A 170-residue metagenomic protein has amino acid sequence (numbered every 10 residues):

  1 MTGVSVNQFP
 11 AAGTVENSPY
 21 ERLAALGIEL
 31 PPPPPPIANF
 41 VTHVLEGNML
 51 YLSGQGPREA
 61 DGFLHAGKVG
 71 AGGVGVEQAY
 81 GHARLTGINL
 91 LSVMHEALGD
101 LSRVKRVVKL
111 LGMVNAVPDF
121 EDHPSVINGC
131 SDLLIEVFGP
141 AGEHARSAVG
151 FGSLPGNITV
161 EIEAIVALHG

Functional and structural regions predicted by a protein language model:
T2-G170: Short, polar/acidic, helix-capping and beta-turn segments at strand->helix junctions that line the mouths
